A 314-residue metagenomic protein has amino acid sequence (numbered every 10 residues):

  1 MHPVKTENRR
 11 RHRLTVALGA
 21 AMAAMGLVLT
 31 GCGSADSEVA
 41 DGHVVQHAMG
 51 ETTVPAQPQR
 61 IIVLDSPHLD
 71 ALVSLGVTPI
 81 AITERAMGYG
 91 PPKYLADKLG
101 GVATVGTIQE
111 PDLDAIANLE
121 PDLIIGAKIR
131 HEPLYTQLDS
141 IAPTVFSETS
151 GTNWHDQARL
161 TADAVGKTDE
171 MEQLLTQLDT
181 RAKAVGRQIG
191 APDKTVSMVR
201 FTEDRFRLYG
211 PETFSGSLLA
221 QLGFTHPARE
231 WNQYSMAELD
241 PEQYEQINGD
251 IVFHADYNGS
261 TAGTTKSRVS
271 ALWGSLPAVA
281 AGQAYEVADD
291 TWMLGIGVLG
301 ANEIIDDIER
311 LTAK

Functional and structural regions predicted by a protein language model:
P3-M22: Bacterial N-terminal signal peptides that target proteins for export
G26-G31: C-terminal motif of bacterial Sec signal peptides marking the signal peptidase cleavage site
G33-D36: Bacterial signal peptide processing site
R60-I62, S66-N118: A short, structured surface patch at a secondary-structure boundary
R60-L72, M171-T225, R229: Basic- and aromatic-lined ligand-binding clefts that recognize polyanionic substrates
G88-P91, H131-P133, E148-L160, T195-S217 (+1 more regions): Extracytoplasmic ligand-binding site segments that recognize negatively charged/polar headgroups
P133-E203, V298-K314: Extracytoplasmic substrate-binding proteins
D250-K314: Structured C-terminal subdomain patch of bacterial secreted/periplasmic proteins
